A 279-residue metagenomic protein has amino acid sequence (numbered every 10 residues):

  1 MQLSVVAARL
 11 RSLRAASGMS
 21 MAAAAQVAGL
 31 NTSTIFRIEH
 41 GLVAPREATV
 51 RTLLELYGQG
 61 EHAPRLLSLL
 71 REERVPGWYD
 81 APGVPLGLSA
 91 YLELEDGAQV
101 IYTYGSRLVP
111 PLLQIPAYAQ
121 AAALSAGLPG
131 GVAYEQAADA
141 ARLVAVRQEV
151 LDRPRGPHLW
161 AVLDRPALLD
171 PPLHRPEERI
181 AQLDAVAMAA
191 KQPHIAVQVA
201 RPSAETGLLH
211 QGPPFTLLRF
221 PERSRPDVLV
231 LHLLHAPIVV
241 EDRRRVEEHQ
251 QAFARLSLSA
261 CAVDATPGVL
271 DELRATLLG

Functional and structural regions predicted by a protein language model:
M1-A16, M21-Q26, R37-P171, R255-G279: Interdomain hinge/linker segments and adjacent boundary elements that couple functional modules
M19, L30, I195: Short glycine/serine/threonine/alanine-rich loop segments
N31, L70-R71, T206: Short secondary-structure capping/turn micro-motifs that flank functional sites
T34: Peri-catalytic and regulatory segments of divalent metal-dependent proteins
R175-G279: C-terminal regulatory/effector modules of DNA-binding transcriptional regulators
